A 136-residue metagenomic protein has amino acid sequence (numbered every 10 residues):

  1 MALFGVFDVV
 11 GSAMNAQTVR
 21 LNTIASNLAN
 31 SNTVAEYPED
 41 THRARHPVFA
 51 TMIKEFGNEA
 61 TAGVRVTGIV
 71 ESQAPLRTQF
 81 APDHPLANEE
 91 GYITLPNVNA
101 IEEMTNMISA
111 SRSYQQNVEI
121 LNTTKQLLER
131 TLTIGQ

Functional and structural regions predicted by a protein language model:
M1-Q136: Amphipathic alpha-helical polymerization modules
